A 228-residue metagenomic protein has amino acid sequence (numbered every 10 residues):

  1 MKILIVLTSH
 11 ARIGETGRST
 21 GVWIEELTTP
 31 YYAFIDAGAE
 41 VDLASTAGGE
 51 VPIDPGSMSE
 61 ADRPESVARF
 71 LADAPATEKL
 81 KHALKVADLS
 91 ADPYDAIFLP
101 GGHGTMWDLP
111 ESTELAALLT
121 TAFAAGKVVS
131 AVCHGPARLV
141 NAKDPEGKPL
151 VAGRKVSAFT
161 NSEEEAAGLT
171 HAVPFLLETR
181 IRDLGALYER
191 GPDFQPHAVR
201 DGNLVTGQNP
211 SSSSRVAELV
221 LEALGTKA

Functional and structural regions predicted by a protein language model:
M1-A125, A137-A228: Extended, subdomain-level signal for the structured scaffold at the beginning of enzyme domains
V129-S130: Conserved, well-structured core segments that form or line functional sites
C133: Alpha-helical segment proximal to the catalytic Tyr-Lys
